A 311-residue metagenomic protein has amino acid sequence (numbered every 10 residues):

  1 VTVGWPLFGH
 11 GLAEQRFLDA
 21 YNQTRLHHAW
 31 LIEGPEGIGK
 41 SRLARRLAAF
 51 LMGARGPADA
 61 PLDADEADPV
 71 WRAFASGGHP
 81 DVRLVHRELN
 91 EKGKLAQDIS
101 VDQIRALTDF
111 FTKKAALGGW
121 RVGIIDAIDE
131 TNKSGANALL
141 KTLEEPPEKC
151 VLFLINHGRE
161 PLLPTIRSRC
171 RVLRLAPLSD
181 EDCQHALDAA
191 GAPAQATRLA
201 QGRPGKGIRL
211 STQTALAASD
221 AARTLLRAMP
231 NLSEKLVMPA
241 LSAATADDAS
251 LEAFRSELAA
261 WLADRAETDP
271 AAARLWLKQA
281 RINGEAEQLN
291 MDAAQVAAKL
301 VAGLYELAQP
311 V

Functional and structural regions predicted by a protein language model:
V1-F50, G56-A73, E148-V151, H157-V311: Charged, glycine-rich active-site and insertion segments that engage polyanionic ligands
Q15-Y21, A73, D98-V122, E130 (+1 more regions): Conserved alpha-helical scaffold flanking the Walker A/P-loop in AAA+ ATPase domains
D63-K92: AAA+/P-loop NTPase substrate/partner-engagement loops
E91-V101, I128, V172-L173: Flexible beta-alpha connector loops of hexameric P-loop NTPases
T112, N137-V151: Conserved catalytic/switch belt of AAA+ P-loop NTPases
G118-V122, P147-F153: Loop/turn-to-beta-strand initiation segments
A127-T131, R159: Conserved Walker B
K133-S134, P164: Conserved D-loop-proximal element of ABC-family nucleotide-binding domains
